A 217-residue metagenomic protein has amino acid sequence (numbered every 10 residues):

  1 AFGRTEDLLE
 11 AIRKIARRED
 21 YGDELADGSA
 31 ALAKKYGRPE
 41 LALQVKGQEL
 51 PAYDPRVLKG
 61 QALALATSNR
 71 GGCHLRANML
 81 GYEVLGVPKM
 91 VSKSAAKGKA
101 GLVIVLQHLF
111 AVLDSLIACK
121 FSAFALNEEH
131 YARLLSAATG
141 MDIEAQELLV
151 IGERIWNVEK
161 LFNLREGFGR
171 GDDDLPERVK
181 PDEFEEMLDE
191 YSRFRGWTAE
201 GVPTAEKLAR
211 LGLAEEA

Functional and structural regions predicted by a protein language model:
A1-A217: Extended C-terminal regions of large enzymes
